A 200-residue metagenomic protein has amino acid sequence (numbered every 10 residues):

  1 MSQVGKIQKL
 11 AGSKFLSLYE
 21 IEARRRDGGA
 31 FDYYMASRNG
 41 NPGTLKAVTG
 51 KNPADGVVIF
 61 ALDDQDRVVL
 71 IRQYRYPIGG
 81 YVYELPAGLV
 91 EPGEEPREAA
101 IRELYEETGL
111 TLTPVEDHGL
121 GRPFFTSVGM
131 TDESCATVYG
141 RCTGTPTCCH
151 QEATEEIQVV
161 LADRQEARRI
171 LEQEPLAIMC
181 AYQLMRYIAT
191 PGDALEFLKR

Functional and structural regions predicted by a protein language model:
M1-E22: N-terminal leader/capping segments at the start of a protein or of a new domain
S2-K9, R72-Q73, I78-Y81, G88 (+6 more regions): Nudix hydrolase/Nudix homology domain
K9-S13, V48-K51, V128-G129: Short Gly/Pro-enriched turn/cap motifs at secondary-structure boundaries
L16-V58, D64: Acidic, metal-coordinating catalytic segment for phosphate/diphosphate chemistry, firing primarily on the Nudix
Y19-E22, F60, A136-V138, V160: Conserved hydrophobic/aromatic positions in well-ordered beta-strands
K46-V48, P53-R102: Conserved Nudix-box catalytic region and its N-terminal flanking loop in Nudix hydrolases and closely related
P53-D55, L62-Q65, R75-P77, Y105 (+1 more regions): Active-site segment of metal-dependent pyrophosphate-handling enzymes, primarily the Nudix hydrolase catalytic core
R97-R102, E106, A136, Q165: Internal, well-ordered alpha-helical scaffold/interface segments that support domain packing or protein-protein contacts
